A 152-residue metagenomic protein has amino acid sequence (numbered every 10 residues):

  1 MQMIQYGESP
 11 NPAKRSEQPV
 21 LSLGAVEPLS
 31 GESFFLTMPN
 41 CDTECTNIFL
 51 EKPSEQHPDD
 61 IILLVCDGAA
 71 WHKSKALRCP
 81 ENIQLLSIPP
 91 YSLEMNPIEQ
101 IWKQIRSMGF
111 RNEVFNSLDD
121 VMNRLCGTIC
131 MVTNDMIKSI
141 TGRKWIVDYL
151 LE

Functional and structural regions predicted by a protein language model:
M1-E51, I146-D148, E152: Extended, low-complexity cationic-aromatic segments
E8-R15, E81-Q100: RNase H-like polynucleotidyl transferase catalytic core
G24-A25, G31, L50, D67 (+3 more regions): Mobile genetic element proteins and their domesticated derivatives, centered on retroelements and DNA transposons
E32, N40, E51-H57, H72 (+1 more regions): Structured catalytic cores of enzymes that bind and process phosphorylated ligands/cofactors
F35-T37, S87-P89, G109: Structural signal for conserved beta-strand scaffold positions within catalytic alpha/beta enzyme cores
D60-H72, N96: Acidic/histidine-rich, metal-coordinating catalytic segments
S74-N82: Short, aromatic/basic amphipathic alpha-helical patches
E99-E152: C-terminal anion-handling pockets and recognition modules
